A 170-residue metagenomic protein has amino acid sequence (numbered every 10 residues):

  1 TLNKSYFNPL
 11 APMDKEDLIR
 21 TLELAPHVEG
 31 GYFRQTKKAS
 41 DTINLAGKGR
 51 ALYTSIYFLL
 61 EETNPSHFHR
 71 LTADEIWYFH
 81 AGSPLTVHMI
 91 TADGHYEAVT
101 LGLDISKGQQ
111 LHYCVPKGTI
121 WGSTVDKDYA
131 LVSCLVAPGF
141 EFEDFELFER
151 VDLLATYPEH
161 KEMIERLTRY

Functional and structural regions predicted by a protein language model:
T1-P12: Short, Lys/Arg-enriched N-terminal segments with co-localized hydrophobic residues within the first ~10-30 amino acids
P12-Y113, Y129, P138, L147 (+1 more regions): Non-catalytic, conserved peripheral segments adjacent to functional cores
G118-F142: Ligand-binding loop in jelly-roll beta-barrel domains
